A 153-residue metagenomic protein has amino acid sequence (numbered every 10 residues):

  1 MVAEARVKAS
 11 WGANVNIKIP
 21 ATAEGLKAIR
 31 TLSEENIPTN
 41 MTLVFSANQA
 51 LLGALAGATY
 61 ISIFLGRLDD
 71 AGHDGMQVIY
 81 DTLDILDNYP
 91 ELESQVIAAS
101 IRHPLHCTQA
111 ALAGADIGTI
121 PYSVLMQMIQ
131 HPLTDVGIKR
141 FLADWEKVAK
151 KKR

Functional and structural regions predicted by a protein language model:
M1-N16: Active-site entrance/lid segments in N-terminal catalytic domains of soluble metabolic enzymes
A3-E4, A28, S46-A56, R102-I117: Catalytic cores of alpha/beta
A9-S10, G25-T39, D74-V96, K139-R153: Alpha-helix-loop-beta-strand connector modules within alpha/beta enzyme cores
G12-A23, P38-L51, S62-G72, Q95-S100: Catalytic beta/alpha-barrel core
I17, L32, G53, A110 (+1 more regions): Conserved, mostly hydrophobic/aromatic
L43, T59-G72, A113-T134: Glycine-rich phosphate-binding active-site loops on the catalytic face of alpha/beta enzymes
S100, A111, G118-Y122, P132 (+2 more regions): C-terminal active-site rim and adjoining tail of enzyme catalytic domains
S100-L105, S123-Q127: Glycine-rich beta-alpha junction loops
